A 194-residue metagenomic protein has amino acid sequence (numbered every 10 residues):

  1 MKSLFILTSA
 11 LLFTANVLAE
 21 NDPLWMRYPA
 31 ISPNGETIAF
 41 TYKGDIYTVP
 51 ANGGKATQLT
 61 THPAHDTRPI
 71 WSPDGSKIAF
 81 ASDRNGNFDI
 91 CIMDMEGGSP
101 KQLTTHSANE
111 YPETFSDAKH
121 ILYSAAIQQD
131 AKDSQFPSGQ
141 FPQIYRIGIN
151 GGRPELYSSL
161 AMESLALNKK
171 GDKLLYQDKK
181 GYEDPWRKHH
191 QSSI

Functional and structural regions predicted by a protein language model:
M1-L4: Positively charged n-region of N-terminal signal peptides that target proteins for export
I6-S9: Sec-dependent N-terminal signal peptides
T14-A15: N-terminal signal peptide c-region/cleavage motif recognized by signal peptidases
N21-A39: An edge-strand/N-cap motif at the start of beta-rich repeat modules
N21-P23, T41-Y47, K55, T60-D66 (+6 more regions): A flexible loop/linker signature enriched in serine peptidases of the S9 family
A30-E36, P69-K77, P112-H120, L165-K173: Blade-terminus and WD-like Trp-Asp/Gly-His loop motifs, strongest in beta-propeller folds
P50: Periplasmic/extracellular electron-transfer cofactor-ligation site, primarily the c-type cytochrome heme-c attachment
